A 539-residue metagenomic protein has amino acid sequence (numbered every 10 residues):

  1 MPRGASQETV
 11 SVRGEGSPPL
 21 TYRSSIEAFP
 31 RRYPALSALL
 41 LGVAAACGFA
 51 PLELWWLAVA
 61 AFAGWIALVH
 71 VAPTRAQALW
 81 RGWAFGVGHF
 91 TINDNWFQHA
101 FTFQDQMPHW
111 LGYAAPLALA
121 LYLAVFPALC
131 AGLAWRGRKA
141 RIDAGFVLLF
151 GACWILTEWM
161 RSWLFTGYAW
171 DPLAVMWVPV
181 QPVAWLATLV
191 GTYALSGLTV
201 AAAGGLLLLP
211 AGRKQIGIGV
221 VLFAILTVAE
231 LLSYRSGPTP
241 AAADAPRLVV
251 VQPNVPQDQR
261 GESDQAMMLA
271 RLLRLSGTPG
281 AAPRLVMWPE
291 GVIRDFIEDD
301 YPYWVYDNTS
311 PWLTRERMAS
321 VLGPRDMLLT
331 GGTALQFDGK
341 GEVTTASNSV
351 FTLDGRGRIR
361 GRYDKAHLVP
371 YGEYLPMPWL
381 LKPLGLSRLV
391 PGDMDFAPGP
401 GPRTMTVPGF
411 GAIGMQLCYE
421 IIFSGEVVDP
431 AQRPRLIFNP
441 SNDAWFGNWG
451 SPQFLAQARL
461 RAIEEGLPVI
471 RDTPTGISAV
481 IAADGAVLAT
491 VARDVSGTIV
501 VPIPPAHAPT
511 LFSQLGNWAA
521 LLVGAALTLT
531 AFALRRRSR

Functional and structural regions predicted by a protein language model:
M1-S25, R539: Short, intrinsically disordered terminal tails adjacent to the first/last structured region
L20-S236, A270, G447-N448, A458-R461 (+3 more regions): Membrane-embedded alpha-helical bundles of multi-pass enzymes that act on lipidic or dolichyl-linked glycan substrates
F49-G64, H89-W96, Q252-P253, P283-D300 (+2 more regions): Short, conserved active-site loops that position catalytic residues or coordinate cofactors/metal ions across diverse
E53, R260, K340-G341: Flexible, membrane-facing loop/turn or short amphipathic-helix motifs that contact lipid bilayers or gate lipid-binding
C130, L273-S276, P402: Generic structural signal for well-ordered alpha-helices, preferentially at hydrophobic/aromatic core positions
T166-G167, A242, K340-T345: Short glycine/proline-enriched turns and hinge-like loops at secondary-structure junctions
V178-V183, F223-S320, R325-D326: Membrane-interface segments at or immediately adjacent to transmembrane helices that form the boundary between
P289-R539: Solvent-exposed soluble domains appended to multi-pass membrane proteins
